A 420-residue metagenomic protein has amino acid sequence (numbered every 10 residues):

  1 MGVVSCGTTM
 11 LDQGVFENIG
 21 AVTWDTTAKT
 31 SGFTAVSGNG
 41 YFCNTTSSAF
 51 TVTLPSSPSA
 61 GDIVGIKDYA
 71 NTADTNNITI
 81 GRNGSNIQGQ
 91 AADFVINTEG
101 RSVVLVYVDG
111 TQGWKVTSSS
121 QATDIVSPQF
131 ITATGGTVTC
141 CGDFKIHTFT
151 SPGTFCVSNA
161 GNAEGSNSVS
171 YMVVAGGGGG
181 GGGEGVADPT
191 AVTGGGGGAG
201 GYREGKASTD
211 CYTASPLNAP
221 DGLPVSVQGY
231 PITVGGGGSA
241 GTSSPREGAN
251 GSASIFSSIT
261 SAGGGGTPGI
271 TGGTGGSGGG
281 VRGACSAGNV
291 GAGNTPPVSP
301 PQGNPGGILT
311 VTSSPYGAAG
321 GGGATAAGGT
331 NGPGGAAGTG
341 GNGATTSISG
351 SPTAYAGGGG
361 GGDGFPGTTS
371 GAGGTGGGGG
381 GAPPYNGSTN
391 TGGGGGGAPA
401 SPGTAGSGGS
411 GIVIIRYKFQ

Functional and structural regions predicted by a protein language model:
M1-A49, S56-I63, K67-Q420: Glycine-biased low-complexity/repetitive sequence motifs
